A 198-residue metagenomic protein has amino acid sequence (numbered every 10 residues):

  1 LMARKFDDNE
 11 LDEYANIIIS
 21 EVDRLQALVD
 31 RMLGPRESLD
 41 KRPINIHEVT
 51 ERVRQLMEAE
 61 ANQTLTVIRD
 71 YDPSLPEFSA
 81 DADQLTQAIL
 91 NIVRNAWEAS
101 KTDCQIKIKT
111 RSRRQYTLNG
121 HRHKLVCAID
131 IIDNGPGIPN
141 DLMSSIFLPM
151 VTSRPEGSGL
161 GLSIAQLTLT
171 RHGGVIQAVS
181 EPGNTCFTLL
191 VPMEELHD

Functional and structural regions predicted by a protein language model:
D12-Q63: Conserved DHp (HisKA) dimerization/phosphotransfer helix of two-component histidine kinases, i.e., the long coiled-coil
E37-R42, E77-A80, S153: Conserved micro-motifs of the catalytic ATP-binding
T66-P76, R111-R113: Conserved catalytic submotifs in the C-terminal HATPase_c
D103-T117: Short beta-strand/loop element within the Bergerat-fold HATPase_c
L125-V126, I138-P149: Short conserved segment of the HATPase_c
G161-A165: Short alpha-helical Gxxx[C/S/T] motif in the catalytic ATP-binding
L169-T170: Detector for a conserved hydrophobic position within an alpha-helical segment of the HATPase_c
